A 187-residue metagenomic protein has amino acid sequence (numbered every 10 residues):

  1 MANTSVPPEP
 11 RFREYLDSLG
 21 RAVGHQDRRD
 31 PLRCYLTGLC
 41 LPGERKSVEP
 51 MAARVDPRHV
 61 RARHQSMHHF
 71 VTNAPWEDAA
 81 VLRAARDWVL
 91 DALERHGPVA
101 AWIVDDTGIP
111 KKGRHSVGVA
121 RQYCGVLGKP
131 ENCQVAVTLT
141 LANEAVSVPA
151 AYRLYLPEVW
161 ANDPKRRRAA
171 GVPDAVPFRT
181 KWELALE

Functional and structural regions predicted by a protein language model:
A2-E187: Conserved, well-structured functional cores that handle cations and Mg-NTP chemistry
